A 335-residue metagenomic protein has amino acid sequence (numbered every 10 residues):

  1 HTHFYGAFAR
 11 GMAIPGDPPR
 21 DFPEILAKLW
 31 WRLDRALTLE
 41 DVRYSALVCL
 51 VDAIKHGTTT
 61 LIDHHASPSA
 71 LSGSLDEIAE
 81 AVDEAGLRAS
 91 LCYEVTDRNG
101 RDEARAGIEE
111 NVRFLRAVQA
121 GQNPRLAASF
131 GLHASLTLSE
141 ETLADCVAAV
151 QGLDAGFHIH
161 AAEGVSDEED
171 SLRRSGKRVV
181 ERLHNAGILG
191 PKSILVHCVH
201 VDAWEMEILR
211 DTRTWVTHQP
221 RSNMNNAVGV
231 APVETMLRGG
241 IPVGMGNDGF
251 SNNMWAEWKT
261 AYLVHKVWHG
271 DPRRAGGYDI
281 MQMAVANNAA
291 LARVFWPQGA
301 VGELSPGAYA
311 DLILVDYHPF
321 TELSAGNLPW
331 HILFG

Functional and structural regions predicted by a protein language model:
H1, G57, V82, F130 (+10 more regions): Divalent metal-coordination and catalytic microenvironments
F8-V42, R98-G100, A161, V165-K192 (+2 more regions): Active-site gating loops and adjacent loop-to-helix segments of metal-dependent hydrolytic enzymes
R10-H64, S69-L87, E109-G121: Alpha-helical scaffold segments that flank or form the walls of functional sites
T58, L87, D154, R213-T214: A structural motif
H65-H200: Metal-coordinating catalytic core of metallo-dependent amide/deamination hydrolases
F157-G164, T217, N226-G229, E234-T260 (+1 more regions): Short acidic/histidine-rich active-site segments
V201-R213, Q219-M224: Long hydrophobic segments that form regular secondary structure
Y309-G335: C-terminal cap of metal-dependent C-N hydrolases
